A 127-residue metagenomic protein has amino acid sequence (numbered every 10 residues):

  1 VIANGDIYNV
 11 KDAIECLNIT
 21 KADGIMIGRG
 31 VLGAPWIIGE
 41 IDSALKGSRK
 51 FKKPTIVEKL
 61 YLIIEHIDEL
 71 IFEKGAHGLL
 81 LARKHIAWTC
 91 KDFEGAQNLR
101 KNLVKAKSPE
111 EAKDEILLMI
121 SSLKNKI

Functional and structural regions predicted by a protein language model:
V1-A3, I7-I127: Alpha/beta catalytic cores of nucleotide-metabolism and tRNA/nucleoside-modifying enzymes
